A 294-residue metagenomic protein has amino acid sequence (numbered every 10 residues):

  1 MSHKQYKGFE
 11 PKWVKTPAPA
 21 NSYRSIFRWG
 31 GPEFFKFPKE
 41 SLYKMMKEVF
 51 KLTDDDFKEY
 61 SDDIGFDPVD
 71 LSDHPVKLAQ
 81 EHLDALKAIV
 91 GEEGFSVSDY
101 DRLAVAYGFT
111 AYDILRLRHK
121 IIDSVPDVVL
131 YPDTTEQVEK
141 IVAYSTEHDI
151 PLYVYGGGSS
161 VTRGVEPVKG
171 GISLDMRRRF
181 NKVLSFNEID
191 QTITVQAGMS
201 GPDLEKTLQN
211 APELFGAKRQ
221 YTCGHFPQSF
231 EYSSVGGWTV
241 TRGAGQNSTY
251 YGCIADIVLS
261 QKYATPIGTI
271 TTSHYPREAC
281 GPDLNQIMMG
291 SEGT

Functional and structural regions predicted by a protein language model:
M1-A143, S160-Q191: N-terminal flexible segment immediately upstream of the FAD-binding catalytic core in FAD-dependent oxidoreductases
D99, V154-G158, V165, A197 (+1 more regions): Glycine-rich, histidine-containing beta strand-loop boundary motifs that form or position
E139, A143-T146, K206-Q209: A broadly conserved amphipathic alpha-helix scaffold signal in soluble, globular proteins
S159-S160, E231: Positions that flank functional sites
K182-T294: FAD-binding subdomain of flavoenzyme oxidoreductases
